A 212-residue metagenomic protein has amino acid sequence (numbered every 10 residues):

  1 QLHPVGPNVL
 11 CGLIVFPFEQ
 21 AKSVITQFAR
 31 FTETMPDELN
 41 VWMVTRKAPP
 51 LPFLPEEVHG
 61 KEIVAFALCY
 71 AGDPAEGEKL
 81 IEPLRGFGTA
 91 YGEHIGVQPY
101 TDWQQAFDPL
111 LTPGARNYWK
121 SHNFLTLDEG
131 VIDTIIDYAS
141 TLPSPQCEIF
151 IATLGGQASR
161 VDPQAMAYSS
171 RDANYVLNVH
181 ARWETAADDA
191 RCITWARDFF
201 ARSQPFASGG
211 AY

Functional and structural regions predicted by a protein language model:
Q1-Y212: Soluble FAD-dependent oxygen oxidases
